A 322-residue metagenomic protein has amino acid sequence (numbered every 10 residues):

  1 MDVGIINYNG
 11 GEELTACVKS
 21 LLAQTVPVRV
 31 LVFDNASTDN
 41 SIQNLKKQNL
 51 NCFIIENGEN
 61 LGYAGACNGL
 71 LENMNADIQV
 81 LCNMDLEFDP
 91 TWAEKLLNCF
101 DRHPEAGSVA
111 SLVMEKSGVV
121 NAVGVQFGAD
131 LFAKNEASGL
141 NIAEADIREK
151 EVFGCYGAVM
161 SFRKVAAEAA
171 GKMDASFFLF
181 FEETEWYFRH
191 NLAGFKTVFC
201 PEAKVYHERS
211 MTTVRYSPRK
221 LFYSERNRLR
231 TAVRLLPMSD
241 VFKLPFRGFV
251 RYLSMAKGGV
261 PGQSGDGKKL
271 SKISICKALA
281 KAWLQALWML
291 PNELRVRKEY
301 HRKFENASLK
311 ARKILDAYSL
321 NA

Functional and structural regions predicted by a protein language model:
G4, A193, T197-L294, R312: Active-site-adjacent helix/loop segment of glycosyltransferases that harbors family-specific signature motifs
K19-V28: Short, acidic, metal-binding catalytic loop of nucleotide-sugar glycosyltransferases
S20, D34-Q43, E59: A conserved acidic beta->alpha catalytic loop
E56-M74, M84: Glycine-rich, basic loop-to-helix element that forms the pyrophosphate-binding segment of sugar-nucleotide handling
Q79: Short aromatic/hydrophobic "clamp" motif used to bind/position activated sugar donors
E87-G128: Conserved donor NDP-sugar-binding/catalytic core segment of glycosyltransferases
A129-V152: Short, flexible, basic/aromatic active-site loop/helix in glycosyltransferases
F153-K204: A short, conserved alpha-helix in the catalytic core of glycosyltransferases
